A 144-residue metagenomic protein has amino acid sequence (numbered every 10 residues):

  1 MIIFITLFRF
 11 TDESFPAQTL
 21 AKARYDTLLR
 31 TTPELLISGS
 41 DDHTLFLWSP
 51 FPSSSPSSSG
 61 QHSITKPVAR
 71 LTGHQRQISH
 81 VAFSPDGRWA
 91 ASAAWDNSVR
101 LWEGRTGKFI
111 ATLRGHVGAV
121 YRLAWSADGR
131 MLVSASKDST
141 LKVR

Functional and structural regions predicted by a protein language model:
M1-I3, Q18-K22, I64-K66, L71-I78 (+1 more regions): WD40/WD-repeat beta-propeller blade N-cap
F8-E13, T19-A21, Y25-P33, A82-G87 (+1 more regions): Loop/turn segments within WD40 beta-propeller blades
G39-D42, P85, S92-D96, A135-D138: Conserved strand-to-loop turn within each blade of WD40 beta-propeller repeats
L45-P50, V99-W102, L123, L141-R144: WD40-repeat beta-propellers
S49-S59: Short loop/turn segments immediately following beta-strands, especially the blade-tip and inter-blade linker loops
P56-S57, K66-A69, K108-A111: A structural motif specific to WD40 beta-propellers
